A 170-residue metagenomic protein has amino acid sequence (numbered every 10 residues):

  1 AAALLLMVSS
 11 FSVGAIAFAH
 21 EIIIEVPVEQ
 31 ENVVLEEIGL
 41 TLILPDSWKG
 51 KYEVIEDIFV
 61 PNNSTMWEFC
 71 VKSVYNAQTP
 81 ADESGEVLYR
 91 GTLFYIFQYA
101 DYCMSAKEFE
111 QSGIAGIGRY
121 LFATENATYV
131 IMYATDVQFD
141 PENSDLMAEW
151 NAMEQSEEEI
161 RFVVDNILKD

Functional and structural regions predicted by a protein language model:
A2-S12: Bacterial N-terminal signal peptides
S10-V26: Sec-dependent signal peptide cleavage junction
E21-G39: Short N-terminal segments immediately surrounding and downstream of signal-peptide cleavage
E36-D101: Secretory pathway targeting signatures of secreted, lumenal, and periplasmic proteins
D46-S47, A123-T128: Short, solvent-exposed coil/turn segments at beta-strand boundaries
K107-Q111: Surface-exposed intrinsically disordered loops and tails
I114-A123: Short, surface-exposed beta-strand/loop micro-motifs that present aromatic residues
I131-D170: Surface-exposed amphipathic alpha-helical segments
